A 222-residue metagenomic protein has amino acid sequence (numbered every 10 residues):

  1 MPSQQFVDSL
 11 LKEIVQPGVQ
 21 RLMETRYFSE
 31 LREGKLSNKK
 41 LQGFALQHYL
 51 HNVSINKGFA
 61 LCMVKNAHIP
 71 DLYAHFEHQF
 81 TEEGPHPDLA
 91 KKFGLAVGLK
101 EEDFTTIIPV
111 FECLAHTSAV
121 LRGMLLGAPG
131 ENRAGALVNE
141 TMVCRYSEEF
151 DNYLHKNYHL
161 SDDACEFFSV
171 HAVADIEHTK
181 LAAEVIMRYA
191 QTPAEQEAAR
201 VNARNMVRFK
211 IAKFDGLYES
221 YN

Functional and structural regions predicted by a protein language model:
M1-N222: Non-heme di-metal
